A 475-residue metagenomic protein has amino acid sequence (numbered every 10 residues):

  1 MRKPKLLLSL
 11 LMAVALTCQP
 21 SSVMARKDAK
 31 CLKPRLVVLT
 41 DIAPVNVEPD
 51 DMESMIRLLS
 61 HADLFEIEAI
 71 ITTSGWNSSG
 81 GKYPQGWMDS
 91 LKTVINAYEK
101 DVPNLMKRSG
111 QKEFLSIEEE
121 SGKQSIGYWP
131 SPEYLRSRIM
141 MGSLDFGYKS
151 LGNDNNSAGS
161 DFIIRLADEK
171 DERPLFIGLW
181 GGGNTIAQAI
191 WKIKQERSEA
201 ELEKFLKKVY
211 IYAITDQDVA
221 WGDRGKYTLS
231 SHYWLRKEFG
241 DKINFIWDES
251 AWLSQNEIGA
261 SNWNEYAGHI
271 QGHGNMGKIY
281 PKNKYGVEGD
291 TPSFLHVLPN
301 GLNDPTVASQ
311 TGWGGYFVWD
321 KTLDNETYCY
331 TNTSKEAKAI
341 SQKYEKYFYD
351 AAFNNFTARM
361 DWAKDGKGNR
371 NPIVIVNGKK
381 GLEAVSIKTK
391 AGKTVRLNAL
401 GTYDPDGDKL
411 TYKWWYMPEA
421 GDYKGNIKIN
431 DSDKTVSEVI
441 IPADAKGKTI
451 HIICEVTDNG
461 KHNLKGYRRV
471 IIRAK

Functional and structural regions predicted by a protein language model:
M1-K27: Bacterial Sec-dependent N-terminal signal peptides
R2-K5, R57, R468: Basic side chains
M24-R396, L400-I427, E438-I440, D444-T449: N-terminal acidic, glycine/proline-rich low-complexity segments
K428-D433: Short beta-strand segments within Ig-like beta-sandwich modules, predominantly Fibronectin type-III
T457-N463: Short, solvent-exposed loop/turn segments at the edges of extracellular beta-sandwich modules
N463-R469: Extracellular and select intracellular beta-sandwich modules with Ser/Thr-enriched, small-residue motifs on
I471-K475: Short beta-strand edge segments in extracellular beta-sheet folds
